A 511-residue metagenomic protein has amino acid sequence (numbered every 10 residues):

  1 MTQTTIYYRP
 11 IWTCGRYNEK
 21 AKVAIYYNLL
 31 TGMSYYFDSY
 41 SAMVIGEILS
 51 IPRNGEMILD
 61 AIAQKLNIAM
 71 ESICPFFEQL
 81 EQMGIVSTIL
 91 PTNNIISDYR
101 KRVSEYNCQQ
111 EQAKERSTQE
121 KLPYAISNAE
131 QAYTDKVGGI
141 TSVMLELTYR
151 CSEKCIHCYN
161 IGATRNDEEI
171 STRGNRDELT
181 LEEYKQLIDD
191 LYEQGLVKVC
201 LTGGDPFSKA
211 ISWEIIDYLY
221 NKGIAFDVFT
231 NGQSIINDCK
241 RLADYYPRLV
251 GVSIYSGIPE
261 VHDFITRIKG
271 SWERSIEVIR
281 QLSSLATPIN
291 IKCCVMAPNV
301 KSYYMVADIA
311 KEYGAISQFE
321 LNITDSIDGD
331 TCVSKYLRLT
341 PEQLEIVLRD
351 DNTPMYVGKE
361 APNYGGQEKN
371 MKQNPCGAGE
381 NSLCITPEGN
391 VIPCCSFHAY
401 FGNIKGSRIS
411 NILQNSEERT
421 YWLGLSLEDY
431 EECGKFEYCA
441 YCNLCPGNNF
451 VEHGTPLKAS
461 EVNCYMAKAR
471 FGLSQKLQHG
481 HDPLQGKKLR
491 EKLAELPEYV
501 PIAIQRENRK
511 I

Functional and structural regions predicted by a protein language model:
M1-S50, C108, R116-E120, I126-S127 (+2 more regions): Acidic, low-complexity/disordered tracts enriched in E/D and polar residues
T2, T13-Y17, T172, Y246-R248 (+2 more regions): Radical SAM enzyme [4Fe-4S]-AdoMet core and its adjacent flexible, acidic and glycine-rich loops/tails across
R53-Q64: Short acidic, hydrophobic short linear motifs in intrinsically disordered regions
K65, P75-F76, I85-S87, K101-R241 (+3 more regions): Conserved alpha-helical substructure of the radical SAM core
E81-K101: A short, conserved structural fragment
S152, I156-Y159, G377, I392 (+3 more regions): Cys/His/Pro-rich metal-binding microdomains
H398-I511: Flexible mid-to-C-terminal extensions adjoining Fe-S/redox cofactors in radical SAM and related proteins
